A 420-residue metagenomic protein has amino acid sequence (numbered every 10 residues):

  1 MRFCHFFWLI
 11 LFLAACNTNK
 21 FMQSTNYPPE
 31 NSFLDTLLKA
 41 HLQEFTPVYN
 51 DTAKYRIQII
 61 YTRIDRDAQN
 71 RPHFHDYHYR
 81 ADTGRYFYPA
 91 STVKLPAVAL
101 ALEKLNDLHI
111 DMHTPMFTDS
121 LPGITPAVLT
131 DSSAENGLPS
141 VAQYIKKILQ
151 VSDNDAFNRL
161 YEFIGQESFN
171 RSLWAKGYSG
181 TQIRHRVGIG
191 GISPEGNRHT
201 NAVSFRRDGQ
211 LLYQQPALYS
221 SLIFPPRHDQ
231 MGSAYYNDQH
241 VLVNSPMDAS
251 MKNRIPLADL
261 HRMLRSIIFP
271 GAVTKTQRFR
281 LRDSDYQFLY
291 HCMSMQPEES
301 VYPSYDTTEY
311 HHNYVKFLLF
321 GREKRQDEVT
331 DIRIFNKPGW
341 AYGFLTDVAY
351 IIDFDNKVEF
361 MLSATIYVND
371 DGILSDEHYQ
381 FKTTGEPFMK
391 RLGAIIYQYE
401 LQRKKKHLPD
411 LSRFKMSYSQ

Functional and structural regions predicted by a protein language model:
R2-L9: Sec-dependent signal peptide recognition, specifically the positively charged N-region followed immediately by
A14-A15: C-terminal motif of bacterial Sec signal peptides marking the signal peptidase cleavage site
K20-T46, D51, V241-Q420: Structured C-terminal helix/loop/strand segments within mature extracytoplasmic catalytic/sensor domains
T25-F45, Y49, A53-Y55, S133-F269 (+1 more regions): Active-site-adjacent helix/loop patches that line small-molecule binding or acyl-intermediate pockets
K39-A81, T114, L362-A364: A short, well-structured edge-of-sheet supersecondary motif
T52-R56, F74-D76, D82-G84, Y88-V93 (+6 more regions): Extracytoplasmic
F87-M116, L362: Active-site SXXK
D107-G137: Short, glycine/proline-biased beta-turn/loop segments that scaffold the active-site neighborhood
